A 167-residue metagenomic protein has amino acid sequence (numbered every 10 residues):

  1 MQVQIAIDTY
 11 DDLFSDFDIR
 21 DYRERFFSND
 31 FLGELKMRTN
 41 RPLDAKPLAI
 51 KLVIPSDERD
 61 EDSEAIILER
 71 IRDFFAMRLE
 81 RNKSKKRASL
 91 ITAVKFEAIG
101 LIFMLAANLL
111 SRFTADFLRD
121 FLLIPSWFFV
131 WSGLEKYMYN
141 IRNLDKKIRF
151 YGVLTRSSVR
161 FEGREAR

Functional and structural regions predicted by a protein language model:
M1-L32: N-terminal leader/propeptide segments of preproteins
D21, R25, D57, E61 (+2 more regions): Short, charged/polar micro-motifs that form catalytic or ligand-binding hotspots
R23-K85: Cytosol/matrix-facing amphipathic helices and coiled-coil assembly/linker segments of eukaryotic membrane proteins
R81-S111, D120: Transmembrane alpha-helical segments and their cytosolic interface motifs in multi-pass membrane proteins
N108-S158: Alpha-helical transmembrane anchor segments
T155-R167: Cytosolic juxtamembrane regulatory segments of multi-pass membrane proteins
